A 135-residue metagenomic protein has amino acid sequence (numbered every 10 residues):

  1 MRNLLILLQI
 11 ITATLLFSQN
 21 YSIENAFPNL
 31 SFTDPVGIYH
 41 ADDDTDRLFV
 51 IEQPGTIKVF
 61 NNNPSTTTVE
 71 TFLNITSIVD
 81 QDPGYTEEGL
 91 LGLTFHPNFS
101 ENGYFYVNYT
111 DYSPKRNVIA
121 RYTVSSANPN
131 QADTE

Functional and structural regions predicted by a protein language model:
M1-Y21: Bacterial Sec-dependent N-terminal signal peptides
Q19-E135: Acidic, Gly/Ser/Thr-rich repeat motifs that build Ca2+-stabilized beta-propeller blades
